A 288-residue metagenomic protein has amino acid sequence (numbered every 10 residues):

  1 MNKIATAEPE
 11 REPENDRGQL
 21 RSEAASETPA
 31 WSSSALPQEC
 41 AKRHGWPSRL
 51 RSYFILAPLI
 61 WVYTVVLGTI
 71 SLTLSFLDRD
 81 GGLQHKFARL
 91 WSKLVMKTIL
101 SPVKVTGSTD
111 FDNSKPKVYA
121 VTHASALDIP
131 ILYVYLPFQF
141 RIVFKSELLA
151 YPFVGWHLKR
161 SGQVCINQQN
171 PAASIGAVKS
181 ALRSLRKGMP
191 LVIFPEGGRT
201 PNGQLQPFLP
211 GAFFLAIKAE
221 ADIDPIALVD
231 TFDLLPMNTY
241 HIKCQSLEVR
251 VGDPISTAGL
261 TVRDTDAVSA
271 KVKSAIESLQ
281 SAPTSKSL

Functional and structural regions predicted by a protein language model:
N2-R43, P47-L50, I175-L288: Non-catalytic C-terminal accessory region of glycerolipid acyltransferases and related lyso-lipid remodeling enzymes
A35, E39-C40, S52-L59, A88-F144: Conserved H-X4-D acyltransferase segment
E39-K104, W156-R160: A transmembrane-helix-recognition feature enriched in membrane-embedded lipid enzymes and envelope glyco-/phospholipid
S92, Q163-N167, G197-G198: Short, basic, glycine/proline-bearing loop/turn elements
L100-P102, Q139, R160, G188 (+1 more regions): A generic structural signal for alpha->beta connector loops
A124-S180: Membrane-embedded segments
